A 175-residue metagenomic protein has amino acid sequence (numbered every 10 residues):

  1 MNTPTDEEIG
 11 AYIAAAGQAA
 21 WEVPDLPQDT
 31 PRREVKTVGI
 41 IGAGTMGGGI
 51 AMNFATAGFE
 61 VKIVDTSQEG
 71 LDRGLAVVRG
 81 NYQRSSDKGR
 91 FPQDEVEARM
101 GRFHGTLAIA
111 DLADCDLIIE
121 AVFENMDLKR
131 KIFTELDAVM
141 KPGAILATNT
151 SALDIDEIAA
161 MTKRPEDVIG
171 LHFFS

Functional and structural regions predicted by a protein language model:
M1-T37: Glycine/serine-rich phosphate-binding loop and adjoining beta1-alpha1 elements at the start of nucleotide-handling
I40-G42: Conserved N-terminal Rossmann-fold NAD(P)-binding element of oxidoreductases
G47-G48: N-terminal Rossmann-fold NAD(P) dinucleotide-binding loop
A51, A55: Gly/Ala-rich phosphate-binding loop of Rossmann-like dinucleotide-binding domains, activating on the conserved
E60-K62: Short beta-strand element of Class I
S67-D116, M126-K131, V139: Conserved N-terminal Rossmann-fold NAD(P) cofactor-binding segment
I119-E120, T148: Redox-cofactor binding/interface segments in oxidoreductases and associated redox assembly factors
N125, R130-F174: Rossmann-fold NAD(P)-binding glycine/threonine-rich loop
